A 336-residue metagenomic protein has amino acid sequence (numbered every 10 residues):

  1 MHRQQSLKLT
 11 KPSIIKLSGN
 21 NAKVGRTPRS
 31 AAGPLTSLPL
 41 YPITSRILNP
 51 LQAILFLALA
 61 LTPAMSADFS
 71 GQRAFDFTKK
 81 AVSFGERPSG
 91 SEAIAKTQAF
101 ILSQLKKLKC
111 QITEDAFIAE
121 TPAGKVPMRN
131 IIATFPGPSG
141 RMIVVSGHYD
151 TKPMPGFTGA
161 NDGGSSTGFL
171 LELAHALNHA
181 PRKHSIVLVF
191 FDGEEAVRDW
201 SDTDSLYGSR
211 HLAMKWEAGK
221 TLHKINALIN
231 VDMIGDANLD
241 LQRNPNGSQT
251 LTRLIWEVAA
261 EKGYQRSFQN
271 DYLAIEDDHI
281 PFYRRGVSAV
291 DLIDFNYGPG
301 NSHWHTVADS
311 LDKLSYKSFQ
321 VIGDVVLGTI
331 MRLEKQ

Functional and structural regions predicted by a protein language model:
M1-S6, K16-S18, A22-T27, A32: Intrinsic, low-complexity polybasic segments
P39-P42: Compositionally biased, intrinsically disordered low-complexity segments enriched in Pro/Arg/Gln/His
Q52-T62: Bacterial N-terminal signal peptides
A67-Q98, L108, D150, V231 (+1 more regions): N-terminal capping segment at the start of a domain
F77-P138: A non-catalytic alpha/beta surface segment that caps or lines the substrate-entry region of metallo-dependent hydrolase
A93, A116-E120, A227, D236-Q336: Active-site-adjacent substrate-binding region of metalloamidase/peptidase-like peptide-processing proteins
I132, I143-S146, V187-F190, N226-D232 (+1 more regions): Structural recognition of the beta-strand scaffold that forms the well-ordered cores of secreted hydrolase catalytic
P153-V258, K262, R266, D271-A274 (+1 more regions): Acidic/histidine-rich catalytic neighborhood of metal-dependent amide-processing enzymes
